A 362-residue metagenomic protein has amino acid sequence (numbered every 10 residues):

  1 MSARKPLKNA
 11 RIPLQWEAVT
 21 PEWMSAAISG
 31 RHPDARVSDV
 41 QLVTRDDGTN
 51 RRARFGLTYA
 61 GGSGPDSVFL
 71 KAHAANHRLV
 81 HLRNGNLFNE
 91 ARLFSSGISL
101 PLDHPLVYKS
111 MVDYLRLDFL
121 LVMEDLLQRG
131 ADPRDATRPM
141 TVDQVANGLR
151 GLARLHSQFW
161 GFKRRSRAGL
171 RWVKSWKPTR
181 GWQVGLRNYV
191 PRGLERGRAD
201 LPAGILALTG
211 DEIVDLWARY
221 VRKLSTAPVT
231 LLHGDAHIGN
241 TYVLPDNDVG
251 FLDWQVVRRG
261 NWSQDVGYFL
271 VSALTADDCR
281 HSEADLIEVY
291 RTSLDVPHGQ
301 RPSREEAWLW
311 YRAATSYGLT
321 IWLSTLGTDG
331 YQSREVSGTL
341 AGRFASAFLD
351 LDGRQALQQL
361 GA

Functional and structural regions predicted by a protein language model:
M1-D118, L244-V249, L360-A362: Conserved NTP-binding catalytic cores of kinases and kinase-like/nucleotidyltransferase enzymes across multiple kinase
M1-D46, T58-P65, D135, K163 (+5 more regions): Regulatory N- and C-terminal appendages and interdomain linkers associated with kinase/kinase-like NTP transferase
D46-G62, F69, V214-W262: Active-site acidic catalytic loop and adjacent metal/ATP-binding pocket of ATP-dependent phosphoryl transfer enzymes
N76-L79, P133-R138, L252, Y268-A276: Glycine- and acidic
R92, V256, S263-H298, T315-V336 (+1 more regions): Active-site activation/catalytic loop segments of kinase-like enzymes and analogous catalytic loops in related
L100-H104, F159-A168, L294-R304: Surface-exposed helix-capping loop/turn segments at secondary-structure junctions
L121-R129: Short pocket-lining segment of the protein kinase catalytic domain that shapes the ATP-binding cleft
A131-H233, P245, L340-A362: ATP-dependent phospho-/nucleotidyl transfer catalytic cores
